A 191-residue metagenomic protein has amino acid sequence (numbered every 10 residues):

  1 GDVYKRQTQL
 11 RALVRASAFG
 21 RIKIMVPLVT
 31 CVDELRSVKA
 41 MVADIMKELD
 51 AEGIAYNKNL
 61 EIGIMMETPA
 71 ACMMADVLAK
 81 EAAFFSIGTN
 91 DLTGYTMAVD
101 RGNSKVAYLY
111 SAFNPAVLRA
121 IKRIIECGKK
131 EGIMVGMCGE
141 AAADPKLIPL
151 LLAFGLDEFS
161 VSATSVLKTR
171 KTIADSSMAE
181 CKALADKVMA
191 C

Functional and structural regions predicted by a protein language model:
G1-Y4: Short, small-residue-biased leader/transition segments that mark boundaries at the very start of proteins
L13, I24, E67, L78 (+2 more regions): Conserved, mostly hydrophobic/aromatic
I22-V26, I62-M66, F85-I87, V135-G139 (+1 more regions): Hydrophobic faces of well-ordered beta-strands that scaffold small-molecule active sites in alpha/beta enzyme cores
L28-L35, I62-V77: Active-site glycine- and acidic-residue-rich loops that bind and position anionic ligands or nucleotide-like cofactors
L49-E61, A98-A141: Generic long, charged, amphipathic alpha-helical segments
A70-K80, A142-L156: Catalytic cores of alpha/beta
F85-Y95, L150-T172: Glycine-rich phosphate-binding active-site loops on the catalytic face of alpha/beta enzymes
M97-Y108, V166-V188: C-terminal helical cap(s) of enzyme catalytic domains, especially alpha/beta-barrels
